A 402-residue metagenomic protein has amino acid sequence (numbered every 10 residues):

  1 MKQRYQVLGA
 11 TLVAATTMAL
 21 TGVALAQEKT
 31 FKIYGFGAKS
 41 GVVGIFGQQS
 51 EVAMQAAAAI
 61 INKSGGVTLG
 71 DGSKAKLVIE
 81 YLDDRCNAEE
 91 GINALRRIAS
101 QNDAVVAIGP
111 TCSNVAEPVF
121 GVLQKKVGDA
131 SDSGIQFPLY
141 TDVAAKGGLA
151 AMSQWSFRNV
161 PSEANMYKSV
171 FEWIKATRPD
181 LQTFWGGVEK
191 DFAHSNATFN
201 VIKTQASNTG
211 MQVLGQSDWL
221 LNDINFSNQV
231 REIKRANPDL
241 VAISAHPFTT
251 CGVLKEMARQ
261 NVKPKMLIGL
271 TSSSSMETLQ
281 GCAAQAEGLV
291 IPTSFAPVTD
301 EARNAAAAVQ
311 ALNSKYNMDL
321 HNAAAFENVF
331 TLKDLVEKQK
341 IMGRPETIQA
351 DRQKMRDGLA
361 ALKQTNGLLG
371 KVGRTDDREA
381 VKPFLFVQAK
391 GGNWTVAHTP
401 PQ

Functional and structural regions predicted by a protein language model:
K2-R4, L8-G9, A26-Q402: Extracytosolic ligand-binding ectodomains
A10-L20: Bacterial N-terminal signal peptides
L20-A26: Sec/Tat signal peptide C-region and signal peptidase I cleavage site
